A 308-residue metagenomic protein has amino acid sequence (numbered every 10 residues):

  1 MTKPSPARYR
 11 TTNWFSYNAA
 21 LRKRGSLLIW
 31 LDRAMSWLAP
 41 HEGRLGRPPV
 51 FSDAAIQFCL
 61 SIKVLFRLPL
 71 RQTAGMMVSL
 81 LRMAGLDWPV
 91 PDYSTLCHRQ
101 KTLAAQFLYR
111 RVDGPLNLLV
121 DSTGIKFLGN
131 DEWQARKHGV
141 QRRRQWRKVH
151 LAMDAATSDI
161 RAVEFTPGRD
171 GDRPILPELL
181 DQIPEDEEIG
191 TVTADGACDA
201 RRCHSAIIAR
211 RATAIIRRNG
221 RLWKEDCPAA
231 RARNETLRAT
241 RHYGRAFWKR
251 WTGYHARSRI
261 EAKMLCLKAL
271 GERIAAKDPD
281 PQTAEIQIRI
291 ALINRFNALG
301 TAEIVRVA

Functional and structural regions predicted by a protein language model:
M1-L45: Basic, low-complexity segments
T2-R10, G196-A269, A275-A276: Helix-centered, glycine/charged polyanion-binding patches within enzymatic domains that contact phosphate-containing
P6-R8, W14-R22, A276-A308: C-terminal domain-tail junction helix/linker
A20, R99, Q106, L179 (+3 more regions): Residues that form generic nucleotide/phosphate-binding pockets
P40-Q57, S61, L65-R71, G75 (+7 more regions): Polybasic low-complexity intrinsically disordered regions
R44, K137-V140, Y243-A256, A269-Q287 (+1 more regions): Short, solvent-exposed helix-loop connector elements
M83: Inter-helical turn/loop segments and adjacent helix faces that build the functional surface of alpha-helical bundle
